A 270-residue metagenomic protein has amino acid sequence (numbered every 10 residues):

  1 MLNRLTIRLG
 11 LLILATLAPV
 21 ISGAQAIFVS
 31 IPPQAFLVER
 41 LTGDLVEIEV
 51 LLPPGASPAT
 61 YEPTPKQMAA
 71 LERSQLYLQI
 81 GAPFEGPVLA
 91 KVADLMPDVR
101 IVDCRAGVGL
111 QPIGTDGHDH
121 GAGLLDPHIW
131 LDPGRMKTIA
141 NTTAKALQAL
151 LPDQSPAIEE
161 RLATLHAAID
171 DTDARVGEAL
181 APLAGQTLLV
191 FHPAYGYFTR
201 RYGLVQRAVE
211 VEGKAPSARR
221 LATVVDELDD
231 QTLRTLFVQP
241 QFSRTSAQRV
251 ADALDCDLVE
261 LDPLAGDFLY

Functional and structural regions predicted by a protein language model:
M1-L5: N-terminal secretory signal peptides that target proteins for export/translocation
R8-P19: Bacterial N-terminal signal peptides
A24-Y270: Extracytoplasmic metal-acquisition and chelation regions
